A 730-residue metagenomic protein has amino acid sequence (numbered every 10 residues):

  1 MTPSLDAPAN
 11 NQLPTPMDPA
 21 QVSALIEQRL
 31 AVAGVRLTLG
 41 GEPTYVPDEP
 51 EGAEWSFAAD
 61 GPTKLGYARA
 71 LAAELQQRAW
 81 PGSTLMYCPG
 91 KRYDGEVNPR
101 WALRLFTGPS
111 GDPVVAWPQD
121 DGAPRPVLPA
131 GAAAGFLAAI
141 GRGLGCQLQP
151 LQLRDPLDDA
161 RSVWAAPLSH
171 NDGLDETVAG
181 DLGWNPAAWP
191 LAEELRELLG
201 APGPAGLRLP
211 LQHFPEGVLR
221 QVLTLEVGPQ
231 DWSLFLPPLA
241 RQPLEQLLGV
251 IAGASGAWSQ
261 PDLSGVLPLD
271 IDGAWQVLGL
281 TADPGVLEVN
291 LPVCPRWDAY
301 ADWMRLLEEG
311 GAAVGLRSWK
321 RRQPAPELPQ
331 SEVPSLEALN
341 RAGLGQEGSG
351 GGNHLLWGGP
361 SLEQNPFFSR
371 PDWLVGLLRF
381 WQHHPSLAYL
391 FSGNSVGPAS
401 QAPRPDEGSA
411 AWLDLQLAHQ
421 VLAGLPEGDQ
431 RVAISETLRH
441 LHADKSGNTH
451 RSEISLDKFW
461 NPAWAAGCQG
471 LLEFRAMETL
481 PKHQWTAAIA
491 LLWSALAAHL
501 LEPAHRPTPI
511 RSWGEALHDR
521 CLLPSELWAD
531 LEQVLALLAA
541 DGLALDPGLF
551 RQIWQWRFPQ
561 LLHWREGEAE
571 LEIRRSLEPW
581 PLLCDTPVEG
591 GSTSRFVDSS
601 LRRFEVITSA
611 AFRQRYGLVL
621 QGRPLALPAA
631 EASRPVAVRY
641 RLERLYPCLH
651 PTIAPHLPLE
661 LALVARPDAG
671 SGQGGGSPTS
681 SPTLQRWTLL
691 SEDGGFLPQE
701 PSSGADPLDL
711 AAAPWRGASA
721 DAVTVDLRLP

Functional and structural regions predicted by a protein language model:
T2-L263, L267-G285, V293, A299-S349 (+1 more regions): C-terminal accessory/tail domains of diverse enzymes
